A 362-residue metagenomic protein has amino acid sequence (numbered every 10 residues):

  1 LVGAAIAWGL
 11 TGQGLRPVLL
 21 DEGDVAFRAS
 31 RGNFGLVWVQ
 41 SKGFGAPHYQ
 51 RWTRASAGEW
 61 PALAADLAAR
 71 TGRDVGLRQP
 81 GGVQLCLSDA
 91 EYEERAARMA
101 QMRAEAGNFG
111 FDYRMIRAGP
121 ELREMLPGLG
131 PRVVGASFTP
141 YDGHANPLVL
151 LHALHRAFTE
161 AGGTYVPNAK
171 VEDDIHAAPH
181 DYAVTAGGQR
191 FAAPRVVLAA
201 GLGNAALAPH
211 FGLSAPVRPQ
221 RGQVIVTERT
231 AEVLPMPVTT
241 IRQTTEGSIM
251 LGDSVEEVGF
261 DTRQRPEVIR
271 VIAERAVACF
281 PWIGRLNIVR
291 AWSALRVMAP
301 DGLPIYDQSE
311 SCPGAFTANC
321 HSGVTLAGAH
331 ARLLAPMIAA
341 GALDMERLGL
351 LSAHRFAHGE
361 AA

Functional and structural regions predicted by a protein language model:
G3-A4: N-terminal Rossmann-fold NAD(P) dinucleotide-binding loop
T11-N33: Glycine-rich FAD pyrophosphate-binding loop
F27, A186-V233: Central helical "cap/lid" subdomain
G35-E121, R275-V277: Dinucleotide-binding Rossmann-like beta1-alpha1 core, especially the glycine-rich loop that anchors the ADP
R73-C86, R114-A161, S254-V258, P313-C320: Helix-loop-beta segment of a Rossmann-like dinucleotide-binding subdomain
G130, S137-R195, G203: Helical element adjacent to the flavin cofactor pocket in flavoenzyme catalytic cores
E228-A315: Active-site lid/adjacent beta-loop-alpha segment flanking the redox-cofactor pocket in flavoenzymes
F280-A362: C-terminal catalytic lobe of FAD-dependent flavoproteins
